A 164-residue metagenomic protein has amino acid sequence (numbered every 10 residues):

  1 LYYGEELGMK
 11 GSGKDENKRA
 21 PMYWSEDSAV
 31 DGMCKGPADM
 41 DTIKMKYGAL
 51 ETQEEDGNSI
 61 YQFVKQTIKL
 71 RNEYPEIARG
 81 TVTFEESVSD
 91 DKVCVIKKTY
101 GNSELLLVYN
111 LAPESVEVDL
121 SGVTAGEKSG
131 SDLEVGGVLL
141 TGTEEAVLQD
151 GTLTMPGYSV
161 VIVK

Functional and structural regions predicted by a protein language model:
L1-L105, L111-E117, M155: Loop/helix patches that line or flank the sugar-binding groove of alpha-linked glycan CAZymes
M22, I96-K98, L140, V161-K164: Short beta-strand element of the conserved SAM-dependent methyltransferase core
A29-D31, E144-A146, V160: A short acidic, often aromatic-flanked loop/helix-cap motif at beta-alpha or helix-coil junctions that lines enzyme
I43-M45, L140-E144: Short helix/strand-capping connector loops at secondary-structure junctions
V82-E86, V95, G130-S131, V135 (+1 more regions): Generic structural motif
D90, Y100, L139-T141, L148: Acidic surface patches and DE-rich sequence motifs
S115-G142: Beta-strand-rich binding/interaction modules
V147-K164: C-terminal beta-strand-rich structural cap/linker in extracellular carbohydrate-active enzymes
